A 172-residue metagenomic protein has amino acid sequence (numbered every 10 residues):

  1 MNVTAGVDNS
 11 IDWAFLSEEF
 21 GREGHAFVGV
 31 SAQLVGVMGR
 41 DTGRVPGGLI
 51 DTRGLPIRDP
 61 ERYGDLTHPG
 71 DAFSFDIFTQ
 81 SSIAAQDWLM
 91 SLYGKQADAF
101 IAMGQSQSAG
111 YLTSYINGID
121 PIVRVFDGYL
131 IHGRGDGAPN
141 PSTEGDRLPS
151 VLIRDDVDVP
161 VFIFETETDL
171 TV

Functional and structural regions predicted by a protein language model:
M1-V172: C-terminal His-loop and adjacent cap/lid subdomain of alpha/beta-hydrolase
